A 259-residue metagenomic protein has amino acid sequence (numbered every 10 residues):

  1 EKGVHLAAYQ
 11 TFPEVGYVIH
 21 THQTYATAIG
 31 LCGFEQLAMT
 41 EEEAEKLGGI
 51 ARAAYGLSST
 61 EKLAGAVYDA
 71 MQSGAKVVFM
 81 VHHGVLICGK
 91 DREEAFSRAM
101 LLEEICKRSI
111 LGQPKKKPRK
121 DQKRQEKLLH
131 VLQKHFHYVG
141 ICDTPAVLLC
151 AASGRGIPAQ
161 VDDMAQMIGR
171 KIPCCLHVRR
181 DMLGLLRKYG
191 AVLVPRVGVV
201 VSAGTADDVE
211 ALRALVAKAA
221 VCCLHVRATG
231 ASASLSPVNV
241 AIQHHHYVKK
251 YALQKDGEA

Functional and structural regions predicted by a protein language model:
E1-A259: Glycine-rich flexible loops
